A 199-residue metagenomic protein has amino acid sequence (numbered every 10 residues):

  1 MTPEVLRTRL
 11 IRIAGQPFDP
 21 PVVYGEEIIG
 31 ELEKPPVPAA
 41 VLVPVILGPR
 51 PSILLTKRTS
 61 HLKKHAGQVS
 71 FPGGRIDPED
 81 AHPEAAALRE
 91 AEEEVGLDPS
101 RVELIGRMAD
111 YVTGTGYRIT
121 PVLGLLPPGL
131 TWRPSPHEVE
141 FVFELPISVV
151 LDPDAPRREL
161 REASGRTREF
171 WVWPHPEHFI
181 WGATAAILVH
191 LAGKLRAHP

Functional and structural regions predicted by a protein language model:
M1-S70, R75-L130, V139, L160-P199: N-terminal leader/linker segments that precede catalytic domains of diphosphate-processing enzymes
W132-V149: Acidic, glycine-rich loop-and-strand cores that form catalytic or ligand-binding grooves in diverse globular domains
P136, D154, A192: Short, flexible helix/strand-to-coil boundary loops that buttress conserved ligand/catalytic motifs in alpha/beta
V150-R158: A mid-sequence, solvent-exposed acidic-amphipathic segment
